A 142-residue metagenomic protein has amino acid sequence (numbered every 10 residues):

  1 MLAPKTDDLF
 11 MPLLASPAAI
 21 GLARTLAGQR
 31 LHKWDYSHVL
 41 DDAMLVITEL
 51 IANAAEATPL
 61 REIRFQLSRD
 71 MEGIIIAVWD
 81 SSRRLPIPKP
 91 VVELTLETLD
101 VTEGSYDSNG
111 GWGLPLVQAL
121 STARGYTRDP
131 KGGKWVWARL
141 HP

Functional and structural regions predicted by a protein language model:
M1-F10, A55-P142: Conserved beta-strand-loop-beta-strand hairpin that lines the nucleotide-binding pocket of ATP/GTP-utilizing enzymes
K5, F10-L22: STAS-typified acidic loop motif
R24-T48: Conserved short strand/loop->alpha-helix "switch" segment adjacent to the catalytic nucleotide/phosphoryl-transfer site
L45-T58: Short, well-structured hydrophobic secondary-structure segments
